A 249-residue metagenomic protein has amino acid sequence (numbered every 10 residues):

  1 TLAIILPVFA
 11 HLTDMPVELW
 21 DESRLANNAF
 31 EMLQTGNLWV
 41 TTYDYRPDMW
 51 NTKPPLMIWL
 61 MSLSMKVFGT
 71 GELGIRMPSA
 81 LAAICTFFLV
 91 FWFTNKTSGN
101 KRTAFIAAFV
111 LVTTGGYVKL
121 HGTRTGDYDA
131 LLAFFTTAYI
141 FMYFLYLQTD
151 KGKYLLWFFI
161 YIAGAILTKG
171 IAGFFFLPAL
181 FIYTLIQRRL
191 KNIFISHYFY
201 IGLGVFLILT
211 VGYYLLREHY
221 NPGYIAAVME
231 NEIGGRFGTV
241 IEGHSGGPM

Functional and structural regions predicted by a protein language model:
T1-E22, F109, V205-R217: Transmembrane signal-anchor helices characteristic of membrane glycosylation enzymes that use polyprenol
L6-H11, L25-M49, L56-W59, G238-V240: Extracytosolic helix-loop segments that constitute the early lumenal/periplasmic catalytic or substrate-binding loops
L25-E31, Y45, Y146, I160 (+1 more regions): Transmembrane-lumen/periplasm boundary regions of multi-pass, lipid-linked membrane glycan transferases
L56, L60-L81: Juxtamembrane segments of multi-pass membrane glycosylation machinery that transfer sugars from lipid-linked donors
M77-S98, A138: Transmembrane-helix motifs of polytopic, lipid-linked glycan transferases
V90-T113: Transmembrane-helix signature of polytopic, membrane-embedded enzymes that assemble or transfer cell-envelope glycans
H121-L131: Short acidic/glycine- and proline-prone juxtamembrane loop motifs at membrane-interface regions of multi-pass membrane
Y139-L155: Membrane-interface transmembrane helices that cradle and orient dolichyl/undecaprenyl
